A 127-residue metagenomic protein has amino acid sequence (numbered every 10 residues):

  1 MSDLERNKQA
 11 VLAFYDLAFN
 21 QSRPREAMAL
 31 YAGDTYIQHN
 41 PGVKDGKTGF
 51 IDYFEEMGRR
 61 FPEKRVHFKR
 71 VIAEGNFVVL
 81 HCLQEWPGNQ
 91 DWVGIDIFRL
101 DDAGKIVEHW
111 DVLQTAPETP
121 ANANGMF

Functional and structural regions predicted by a protein language model:
M1-F127: C-terminal and inter-domain tail/linker signature
